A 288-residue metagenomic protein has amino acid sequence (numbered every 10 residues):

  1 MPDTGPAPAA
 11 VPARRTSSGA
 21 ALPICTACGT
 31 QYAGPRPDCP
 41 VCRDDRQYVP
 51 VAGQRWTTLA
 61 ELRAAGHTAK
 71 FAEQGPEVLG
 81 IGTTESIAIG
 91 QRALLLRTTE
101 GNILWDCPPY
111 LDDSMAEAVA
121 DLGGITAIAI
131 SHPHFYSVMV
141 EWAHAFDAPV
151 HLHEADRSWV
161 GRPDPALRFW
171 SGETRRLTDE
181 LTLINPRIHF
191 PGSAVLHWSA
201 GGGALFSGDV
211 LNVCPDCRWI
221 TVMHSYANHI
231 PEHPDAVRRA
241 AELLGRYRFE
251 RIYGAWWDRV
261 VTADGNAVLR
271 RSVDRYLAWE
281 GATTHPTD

Functional and structural regions predicted by a protein language model:
M1-P6: N-terminal acidic, proline/glycine-rich, low-complexity intrinsically disordered segments
A10-S86: N-terminal juxtadomain amphipathic helix that follows a signal peptide/anchor or precedes a small N-terminal auxiliary
A13, A20-D38, D44-Y48, G101-L111 (+3 more regions): Metallo-beta-lactamase
E61-P76, V140-G192, H229-G245: Metallo-beta-lactamase
A65-M115, A194-V213: Conserved beta-strand hairpin/beta-sheet module of binuclear metal-dependent hydrolase folds, prominently
I87, Q91, E154-A155, V160-P165 (+2 more regions): Active-site-proximal loop/helix segment associated with metal-binding centers of metalloenzymes
A93, A116-E117, I184, A241: Short hydrophobic/charged patches on amphipathic alpha-helices used for structural packing and interfaces
D112-L152: Active-site metal-binding motif and surrounding structural segment of the metallo-beta-lactamase
